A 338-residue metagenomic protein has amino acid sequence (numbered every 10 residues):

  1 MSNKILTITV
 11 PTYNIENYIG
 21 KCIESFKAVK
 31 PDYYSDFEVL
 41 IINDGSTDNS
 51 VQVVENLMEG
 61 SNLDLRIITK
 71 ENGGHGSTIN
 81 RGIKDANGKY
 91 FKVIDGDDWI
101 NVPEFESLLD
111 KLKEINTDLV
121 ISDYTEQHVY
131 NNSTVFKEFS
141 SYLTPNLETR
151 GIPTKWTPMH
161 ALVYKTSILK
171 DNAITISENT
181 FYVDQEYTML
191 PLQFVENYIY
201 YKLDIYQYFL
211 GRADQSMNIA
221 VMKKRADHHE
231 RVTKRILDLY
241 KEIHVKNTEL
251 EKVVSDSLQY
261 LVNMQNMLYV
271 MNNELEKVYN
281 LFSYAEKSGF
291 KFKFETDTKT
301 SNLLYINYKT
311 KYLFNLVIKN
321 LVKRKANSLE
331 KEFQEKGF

Functional and structural regions predicted by a protein language model:
K4-T7, E38, E186: Cell-envelope/extracellular polymer assembly enzymes that use nucleotide-activated donors
I15-K30: Short, well-formed alpha-helical segments that are part of the catalytic scaffolds of diverse glycosyltransferases
S25, N43-Q52: A conserved acidic beta->alpha catalytic loop
S35-G45, R66-E71, G96: Short beta-strand/loop segment that forms part of the nucleotide-sugar
V51-N87: Conserved donor nucleotide-binding strand/loop of the catalytic core
H75-I79, G96-Y201, Y208-K224: Donor-binding/catalytic cores of nucleotide-activated saccharide and glycerol-phosphate transferases/polymerases
F91: Short aromatic/hydrophobic "clamp" motif used to bind/position activated sugar donors
V270-F338: Membrane-interface aromatic/basic loop that binds lipid-linked glycans or pyrophosphate carriers, typified by
